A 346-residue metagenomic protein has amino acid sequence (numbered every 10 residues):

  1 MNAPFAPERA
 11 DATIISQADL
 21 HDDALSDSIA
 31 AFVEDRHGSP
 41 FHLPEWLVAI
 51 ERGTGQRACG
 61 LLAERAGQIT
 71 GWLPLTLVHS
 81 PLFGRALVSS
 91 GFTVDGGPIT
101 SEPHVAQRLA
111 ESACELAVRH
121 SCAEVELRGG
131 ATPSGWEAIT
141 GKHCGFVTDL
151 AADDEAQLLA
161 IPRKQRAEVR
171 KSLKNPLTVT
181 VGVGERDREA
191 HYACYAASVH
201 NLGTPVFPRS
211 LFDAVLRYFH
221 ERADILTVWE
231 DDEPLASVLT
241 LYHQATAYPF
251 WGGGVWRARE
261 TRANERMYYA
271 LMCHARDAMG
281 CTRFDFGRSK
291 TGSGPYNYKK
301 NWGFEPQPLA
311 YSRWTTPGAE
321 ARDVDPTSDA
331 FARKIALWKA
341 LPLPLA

Functional and structural regions predicted by a protein language model:
N2-A12, G60, L77, A131-Q157 (+1 more regions): Active-site/acyl-donor-binding loops of N-acyltransferases
F5, R9-A66, L73-F83, G129-E260 (+1 more regions): A conserved beta-strand-loop-helix scaffold within acyl/acetyltransferase catalytic domains
Q56-A58, R119-C122, M279-C281: Short, high-confidence coil segments that cap the C-terminus of an alpha-helix and link into the following beta-strand
L62-W72, L82, T93, V105-L116 (+1 more regions): Aromatic (often tryptophan-rich) hydrophobic motifs at membrane interfaces
L77-D95: Conserved acyl-donor/pantetheine-binding loop and adjacent beta-alpha core of acyl/acetyltransferases and related
D95-S101: The substrate-binding groove and active-site-proximal loops of carbohydrate-active enzymes, especially glycoside
H104-V147: Non-catalytic accessory segments adjacent to catalytic cores
E126, T180, R283-G287: Short catalytic-loop micro-motif centered on adjacent basic/acidic residues
